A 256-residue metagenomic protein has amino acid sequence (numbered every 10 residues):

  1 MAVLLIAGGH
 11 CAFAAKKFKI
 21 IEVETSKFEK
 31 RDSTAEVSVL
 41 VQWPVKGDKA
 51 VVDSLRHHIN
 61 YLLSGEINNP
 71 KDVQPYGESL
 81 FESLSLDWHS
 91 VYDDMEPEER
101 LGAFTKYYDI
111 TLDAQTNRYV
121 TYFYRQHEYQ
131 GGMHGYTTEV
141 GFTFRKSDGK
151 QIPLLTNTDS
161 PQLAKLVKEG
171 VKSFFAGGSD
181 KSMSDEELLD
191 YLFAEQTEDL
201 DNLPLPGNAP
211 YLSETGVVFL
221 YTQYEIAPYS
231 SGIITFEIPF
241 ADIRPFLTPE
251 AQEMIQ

Functional and structural regions predicted by a protein language model:
M1-K17: Bacterial Sec-dependent N-terminal signal peptides
A12-Q256: Compositionally biased intrinsically disordered regions enriched in Thr/Gly
